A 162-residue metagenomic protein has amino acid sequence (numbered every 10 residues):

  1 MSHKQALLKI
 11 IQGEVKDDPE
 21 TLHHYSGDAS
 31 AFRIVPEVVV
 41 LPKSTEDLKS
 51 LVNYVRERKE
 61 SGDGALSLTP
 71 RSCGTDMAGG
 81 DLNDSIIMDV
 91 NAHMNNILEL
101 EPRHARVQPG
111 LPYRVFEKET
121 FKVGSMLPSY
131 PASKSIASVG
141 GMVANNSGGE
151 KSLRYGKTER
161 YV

Functional and structural regions predicted by a protein language model:
M1-A29, E57-L68, C73: N-terminal accessory segments
L7, A31-G64, V90-A132, S147-V162: N-terminal glycine-rich flavin-associated loop
K16, V38-L41, S67-R71, D76-A78 (+2 more regions): Short, conserved beta-strand segments within well-ordered enzyme catalytic domains that often line or immediately flank
P19-H23, R71-S72, R103-H104, S129-S133 (+1 more regions): Core alpha/beta catalytic barrel or barrel-like domain that forms the active/cofactor pocket in diverse metabolic
H23-H24, T75-G79, Y113-V115, A137 (+1 more regions): Flexible loop/turn segments at secondary-structure boundaries
D28-A31, D76-L82, I87, G156: Short glycine-biased active-site loop of nucleotidyltransferases that positions the nucleotide triphosphate and helps
